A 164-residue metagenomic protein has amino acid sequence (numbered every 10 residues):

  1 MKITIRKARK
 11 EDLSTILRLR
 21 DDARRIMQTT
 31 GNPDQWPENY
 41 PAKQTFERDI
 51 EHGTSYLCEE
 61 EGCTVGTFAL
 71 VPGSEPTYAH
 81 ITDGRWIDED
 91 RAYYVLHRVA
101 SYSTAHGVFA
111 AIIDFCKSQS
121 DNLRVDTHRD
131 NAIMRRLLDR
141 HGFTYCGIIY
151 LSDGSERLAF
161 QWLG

Functional and structural regions predicted by a protein language model:
T4-R18: A short beta-loop-alpha structural element at the N-terminal edge of CoA-dependent acyl/N-acetyltransferase catalytic
R24-Q44: Conserved GNAT-fold acetyl-CoA-binding loop/helix
H52-L70: Conserved beta-hairpin
A69-T104: Conserved acyl-donor/pantetheine-binding loop and adjacent beta-alpha core of acyl/acetyltransferases and related
S101-S118, R136-R140: Conserved acetyl-CoA-binding loop-helix of GNAT-fold acetyltransferases
S118-D130: Conserved GNAT acetyl-CoA-binding A-motif
D126, T144-L158: Conserved catalytic-core motifs of GNAT/GCN5-like acyltransferases
D130-G147: Conserved active-site alpha-helix within GNAT-family acetyltransferase domains
